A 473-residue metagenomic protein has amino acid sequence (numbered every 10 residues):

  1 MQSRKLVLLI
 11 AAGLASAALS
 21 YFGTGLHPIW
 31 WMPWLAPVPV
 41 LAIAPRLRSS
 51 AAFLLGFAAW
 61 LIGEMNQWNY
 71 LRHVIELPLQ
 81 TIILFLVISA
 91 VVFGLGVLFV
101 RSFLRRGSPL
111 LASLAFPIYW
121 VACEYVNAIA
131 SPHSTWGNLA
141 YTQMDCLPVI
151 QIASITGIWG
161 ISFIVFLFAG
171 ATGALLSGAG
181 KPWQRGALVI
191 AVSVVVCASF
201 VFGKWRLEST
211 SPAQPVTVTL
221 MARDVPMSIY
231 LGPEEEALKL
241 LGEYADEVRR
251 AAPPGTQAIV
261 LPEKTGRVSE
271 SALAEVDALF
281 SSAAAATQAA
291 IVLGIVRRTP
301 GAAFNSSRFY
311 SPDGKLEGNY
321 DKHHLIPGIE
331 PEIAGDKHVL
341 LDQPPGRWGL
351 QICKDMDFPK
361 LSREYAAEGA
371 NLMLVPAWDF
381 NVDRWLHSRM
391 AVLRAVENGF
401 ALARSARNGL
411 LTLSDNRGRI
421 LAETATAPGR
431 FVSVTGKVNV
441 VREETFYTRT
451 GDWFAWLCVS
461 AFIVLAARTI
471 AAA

Functional and structural regions predicted by a protein language model:
Q2-L207, N381, R394, L411-R417 (+2 more regions): Membrane-embedded alpha-helical bundles of multi-pass enzymes that act on lipidic or dolichyl-linked glycan substrates
T24-V40, G63-W68, A222-R223, G255-V268 (+2 more regions): Short, conserved active-site loops that position catalytic residues or coordinate cofactors/metal ions across diverse
L71-T81, G107, V126-T156, S282-A285 (+3 more regions): Active-site catalytic loop in hydrolytic enzyme cores
I75, P117-I118, A258, T265-G266 (+4 more regions): CN hydrolase (nitrilase-like) catalytic-core segments centered on the catalytic cysteine and neighboring Lys/Glu
G96, V100, A245-R249, H338 (+1 more regions): Generic structural signal for well-ordered alpha-helices, preferentially at hydrophobic/aromatic core positions
G203-P331, L341-P344, L350, K354: Soluble catalytic regions of membrane-associated enzymes that act on cell-envelope and secretory-pathway components
T217, S306, K337, L410 (+1 more regions): Conserved beta-strand and immediately adjacent loop positions that scaffold enzyme active sites
G335-G349, A370, V375, K437-C458: Short, solvent-exposed cationic patches
